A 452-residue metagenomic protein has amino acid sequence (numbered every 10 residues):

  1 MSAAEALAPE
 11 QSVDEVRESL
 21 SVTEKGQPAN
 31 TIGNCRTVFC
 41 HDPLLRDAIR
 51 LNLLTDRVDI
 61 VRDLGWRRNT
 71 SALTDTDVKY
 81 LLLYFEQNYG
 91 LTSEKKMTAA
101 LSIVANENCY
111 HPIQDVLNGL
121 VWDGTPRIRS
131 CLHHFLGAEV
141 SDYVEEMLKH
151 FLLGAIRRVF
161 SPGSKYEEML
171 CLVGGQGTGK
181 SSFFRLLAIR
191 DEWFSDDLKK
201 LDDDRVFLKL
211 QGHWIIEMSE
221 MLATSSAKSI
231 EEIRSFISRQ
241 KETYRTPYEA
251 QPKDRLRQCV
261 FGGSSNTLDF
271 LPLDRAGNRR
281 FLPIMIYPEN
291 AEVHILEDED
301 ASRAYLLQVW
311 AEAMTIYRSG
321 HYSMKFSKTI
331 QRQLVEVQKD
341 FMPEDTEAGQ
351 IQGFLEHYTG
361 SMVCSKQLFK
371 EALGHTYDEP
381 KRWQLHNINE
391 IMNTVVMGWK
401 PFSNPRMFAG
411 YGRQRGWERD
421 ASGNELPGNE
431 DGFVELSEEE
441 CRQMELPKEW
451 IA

Functional and structural regions predicted by a protein language model:
M1-R127, D142-E146, D378-E379, W383 (+3 more regions): N-terminal nucleic-acid engagement/recognition segments and initiation subdomains in replication, restriction
R50-L53, R57-I60, G65, H134-F135 (+8 more regions): Residue-level preference for alpha-helix termini and adjacent loops
K79-L83, N118, H134-A138, G179-R185 (+4 more regions): Generic detector of short, locally flexible boundary/turn motifs and exposed helical patches
E86-H111, K165, E192-D196, D202-M218 (+4 more regions): Feature primarily recognizes SF3-like P-loop helicase cores of small DNA viruses
L101-Q211, I215, L373: P-loop NTPase catalytic core of nucleic-acid-dependent motor ATPases
